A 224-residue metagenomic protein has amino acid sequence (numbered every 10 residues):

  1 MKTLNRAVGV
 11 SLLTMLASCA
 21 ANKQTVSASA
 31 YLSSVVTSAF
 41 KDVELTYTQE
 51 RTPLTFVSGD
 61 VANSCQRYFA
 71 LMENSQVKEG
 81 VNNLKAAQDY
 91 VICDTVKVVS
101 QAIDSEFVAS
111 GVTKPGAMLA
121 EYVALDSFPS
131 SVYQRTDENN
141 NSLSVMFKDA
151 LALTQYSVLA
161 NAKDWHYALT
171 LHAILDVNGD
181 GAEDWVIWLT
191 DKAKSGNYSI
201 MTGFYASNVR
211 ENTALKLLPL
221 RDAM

Functional and structural regions predicted by a protein language model:
M1-V8: Bacterial N-terminal signal peptides that target proteins for export
V8-V10, K194: Residues embedded in well-ordered secondary-structure elements
A17-S18: C-terminal motif of bacterial Sec signal peptides marking the signal peptidase cleavage site
A21-L175, L189-M224: Beta-propeller-forming repeat regions
G179-T190: Acidic/hydrophobic-patterned starts of short beta strands in beta-sheet-rich repeat architectures
